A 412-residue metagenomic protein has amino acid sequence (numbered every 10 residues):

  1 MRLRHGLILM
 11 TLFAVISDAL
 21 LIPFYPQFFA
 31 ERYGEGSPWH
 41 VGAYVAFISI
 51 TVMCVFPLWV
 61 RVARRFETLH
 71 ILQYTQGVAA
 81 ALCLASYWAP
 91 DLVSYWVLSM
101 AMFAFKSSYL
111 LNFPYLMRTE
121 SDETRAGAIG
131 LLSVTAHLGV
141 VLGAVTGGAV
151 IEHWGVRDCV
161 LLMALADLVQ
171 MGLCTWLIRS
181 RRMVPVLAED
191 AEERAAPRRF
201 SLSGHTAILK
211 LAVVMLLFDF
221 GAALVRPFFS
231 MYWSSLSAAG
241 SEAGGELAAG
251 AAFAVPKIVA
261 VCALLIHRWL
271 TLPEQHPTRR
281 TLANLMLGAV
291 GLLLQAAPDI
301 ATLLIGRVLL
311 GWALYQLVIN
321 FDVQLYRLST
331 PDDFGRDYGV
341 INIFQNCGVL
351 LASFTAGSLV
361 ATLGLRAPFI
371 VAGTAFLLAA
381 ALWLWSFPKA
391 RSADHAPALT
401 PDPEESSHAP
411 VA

Functional and structural regions predicted by a protein language model:
M1-R2, R181-A212, D402-A412: Juxtamembrane intracellular "pre-TM" segments in multi-pass secondary transporters
M1-S49, L209-K210, V214, F218-A239: Helix-loop boundary and gating motifs at the non-cytosolic
L12, V93-S107, T302-Q316: Hydrophobic core of transmembrane alpha-helices in multi-pass small-molecule transporters, especially MFS/SLC-type
A43-V60, A254-I266: Central cavity-lining transmembrane alpha-helices of secondary-active solute carriers, predominantly the Major
V55-E67, C262-H276, V360: Helix-to-loop junctions at the C-terminal end of transmembrane segments in multipass secondary transporters
H70-L84, A164, R279-L293: Structural signature of the two symmetry-related core transmembrane helices
M100-A136: Cytoplasmic helix-loop-helix junction between adjacent transmembrane helices in 12-TM secondary transporters
C159-W176, F369-L384: Symmetry-related core transmembrane helices of the 12-TM Major Facilitator Superfamily/SLC fold
